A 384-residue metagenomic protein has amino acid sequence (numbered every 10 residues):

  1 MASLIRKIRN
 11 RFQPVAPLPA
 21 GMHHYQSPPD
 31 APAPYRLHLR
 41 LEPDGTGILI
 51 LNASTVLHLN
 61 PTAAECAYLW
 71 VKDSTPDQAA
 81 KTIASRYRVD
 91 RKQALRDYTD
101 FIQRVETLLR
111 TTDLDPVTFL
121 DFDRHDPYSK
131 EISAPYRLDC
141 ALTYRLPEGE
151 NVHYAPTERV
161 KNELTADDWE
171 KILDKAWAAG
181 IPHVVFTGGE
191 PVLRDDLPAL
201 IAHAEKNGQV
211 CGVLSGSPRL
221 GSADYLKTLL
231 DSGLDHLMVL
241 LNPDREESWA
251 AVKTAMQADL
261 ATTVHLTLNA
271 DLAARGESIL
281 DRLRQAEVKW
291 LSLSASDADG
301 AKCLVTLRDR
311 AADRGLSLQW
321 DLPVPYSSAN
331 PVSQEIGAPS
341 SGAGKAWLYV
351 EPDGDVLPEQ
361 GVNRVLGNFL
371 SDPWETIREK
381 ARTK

Functional and structural regions predicted by a protein language model:
M1-Y68, S129-I132: Acidic, low-complexity/disordered tracts enriched in E/D and polar residues
S3-R9, T55-C140, A166: Long, charge-rich, low-complexity alpha-helical segments
N10-P19, Q257, R284-Q285, R308-R314: Basic phosphate/pyrophosphate-binding loop/patch that engages nucleotide-derived ligands
K130-D168, A179, Q360: Canonical Radical SAM [4Fe-4S] cluster-binding loop centered on the CxxxCxxC motif and its immediate flanking residues
A155, A166-T187, R194-G300: Radical SAM/AdoMet-radical enzyme domain recognition
L304-V332, D355-K384: C-terminal accessory region of radical SAM enzymes
S341-K345: Short, small/polar residue-rich loop motifs at catalytic or cofactor-binding pockets
V350-E351: Short, acidic, Ser/Thr-enriched surface-loop or helix-capping motifs
